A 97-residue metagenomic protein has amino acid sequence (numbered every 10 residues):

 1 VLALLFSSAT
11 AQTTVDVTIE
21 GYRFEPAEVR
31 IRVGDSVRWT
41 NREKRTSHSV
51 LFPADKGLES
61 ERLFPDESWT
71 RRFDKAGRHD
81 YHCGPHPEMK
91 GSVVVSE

Functional and structural regions predicted by a protein language model:
V1-A3: Sec-dependent signal peptide recognition, specifically the positively charged N-region followed immediately by
F6-E97: Extracytoplasmic copper-binding redox domains, predominantly the cupredoxin/blue-copper superfamily
